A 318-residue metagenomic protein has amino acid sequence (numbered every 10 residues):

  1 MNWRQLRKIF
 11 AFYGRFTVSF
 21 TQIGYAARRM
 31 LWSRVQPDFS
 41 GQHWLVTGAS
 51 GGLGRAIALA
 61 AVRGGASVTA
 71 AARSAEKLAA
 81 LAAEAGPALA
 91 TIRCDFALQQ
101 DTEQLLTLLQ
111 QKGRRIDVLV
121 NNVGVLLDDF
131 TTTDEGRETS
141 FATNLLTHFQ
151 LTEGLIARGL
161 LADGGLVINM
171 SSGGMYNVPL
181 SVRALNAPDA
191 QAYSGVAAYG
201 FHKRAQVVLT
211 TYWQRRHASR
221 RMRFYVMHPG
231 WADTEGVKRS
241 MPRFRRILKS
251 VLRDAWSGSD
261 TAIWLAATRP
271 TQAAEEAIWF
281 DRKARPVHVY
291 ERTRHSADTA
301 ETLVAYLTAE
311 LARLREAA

Functional and structural regions predicted by a protein language model:
M1-H43, P179, A297-A318: Non-catalytic terminal and boundary segments that flank Rossmann-like NAD(P)-dependent oxidoreductase
R7, L248-V287, E301, A305 (+2 more regions): C-terminal helical subdomain
H43, S50-G51: Conserved glycine-rich cofactor-binding loop
T47, R114-G124, N144, I168-S172 (+1 more regions): Rossmann-fold scaffold of SDR-type NAD(P)-dependent oxidoreductases
G64-A80: Conserved glycine-rich Rossmann-like NAD(P)H-binding loop of the short-chain dehydrogenase/reductase
A85-Q100: Rossmann-fold cofactor-recognition segment
G124, D128-T132, D163-R221, H228-R245: Catalytic loop of short-chain dehydrogenase/reductase
D129-T143: Short alpha-helical oligomerization interface
